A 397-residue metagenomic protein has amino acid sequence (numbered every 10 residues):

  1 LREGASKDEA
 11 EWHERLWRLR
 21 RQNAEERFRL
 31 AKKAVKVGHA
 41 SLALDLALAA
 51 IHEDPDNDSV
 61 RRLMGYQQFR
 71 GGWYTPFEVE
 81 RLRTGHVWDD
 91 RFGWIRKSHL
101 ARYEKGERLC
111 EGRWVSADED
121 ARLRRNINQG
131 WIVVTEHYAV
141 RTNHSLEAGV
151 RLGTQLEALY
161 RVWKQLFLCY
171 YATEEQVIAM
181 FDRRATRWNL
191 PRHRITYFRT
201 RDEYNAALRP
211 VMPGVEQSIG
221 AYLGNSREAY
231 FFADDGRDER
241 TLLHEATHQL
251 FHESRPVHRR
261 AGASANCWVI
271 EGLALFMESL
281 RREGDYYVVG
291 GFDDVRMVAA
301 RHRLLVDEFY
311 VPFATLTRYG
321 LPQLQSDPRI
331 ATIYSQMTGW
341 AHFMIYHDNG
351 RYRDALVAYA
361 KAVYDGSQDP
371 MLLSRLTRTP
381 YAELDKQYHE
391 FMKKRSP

Functional and structural regions predicted by a protein language model:
L1-T135, A139, L146-R183, A206-L208: Compositionally biased alpha-helical segments
E9-R15, L168, E175, H248-H258 (+1 more regions): Short amphipathic alpha-helical segments and their helix-coil junctions
E11, G65, F77-T84, K97-G106 (+7 more regions): Short alpha-helical interface patches
R27-A31, L44-L48, R61, G153-Y160 (+11 more regions): Extracytoplasmic/secreted envelope proteins and their assembly/folding machinery, especially bacterial periplasmic
K32-H39, L48-D56, G65, E157-A172 (+8 more regions): Sec-exported extracytoplasmic/periplasmic mature domains
R62-L63, E78, A206-P210, H252 (+1 more regions): Short, solvent-exposed loop/turn and secondary-structure capping segments
I132-R260, A265-N266, D365-R375: Juxtacatalytic substrate-recognition/specificity segment
G214-F231, R237, T241, R260-P397: Acidic/His/Gly-enriched intrinsically disordered linker/tail segments that often contain short helix/coil "MoRF-like"
